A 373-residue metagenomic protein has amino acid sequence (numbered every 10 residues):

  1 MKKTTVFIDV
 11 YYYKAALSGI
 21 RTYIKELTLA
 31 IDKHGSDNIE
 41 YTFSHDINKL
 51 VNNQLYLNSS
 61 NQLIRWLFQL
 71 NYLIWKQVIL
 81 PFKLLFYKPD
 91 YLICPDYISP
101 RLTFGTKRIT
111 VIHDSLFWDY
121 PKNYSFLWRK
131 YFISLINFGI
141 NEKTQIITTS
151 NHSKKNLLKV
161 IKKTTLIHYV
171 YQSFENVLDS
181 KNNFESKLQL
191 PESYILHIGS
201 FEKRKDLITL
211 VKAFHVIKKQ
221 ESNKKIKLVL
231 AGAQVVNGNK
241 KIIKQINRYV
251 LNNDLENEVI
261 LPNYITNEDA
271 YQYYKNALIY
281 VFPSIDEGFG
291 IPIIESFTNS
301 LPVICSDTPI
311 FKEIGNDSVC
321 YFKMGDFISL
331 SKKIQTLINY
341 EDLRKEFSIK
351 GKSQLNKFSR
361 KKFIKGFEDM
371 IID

Functional and structural regions predicted by a protein language model:
M1-D373: Carbohydrate transferase catalytic cores enriched for Leloir-type hexosyltransferases
